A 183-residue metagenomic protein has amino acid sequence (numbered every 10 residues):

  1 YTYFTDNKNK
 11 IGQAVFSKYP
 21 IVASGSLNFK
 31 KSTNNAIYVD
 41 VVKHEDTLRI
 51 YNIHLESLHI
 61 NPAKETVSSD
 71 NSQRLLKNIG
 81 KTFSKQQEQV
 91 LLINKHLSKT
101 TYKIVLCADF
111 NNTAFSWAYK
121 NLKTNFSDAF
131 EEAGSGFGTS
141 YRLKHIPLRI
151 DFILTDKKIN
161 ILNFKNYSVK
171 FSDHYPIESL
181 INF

Functional and structural regions predicted by a protein language model:
Y1-I60, I153, K165-S168: Structured beta-strand-rich core segments of catalytic domains in phosphoester-bond hydrolases
F4-K8, K31, N78-K85, F110-A114 (+2 more regions): Extracytoplasmic/periplasmic, Sec-exported soluble proteins
T33, V67, L122-N125: Glycine-rich, phosphate-binding/catalytic loops in enzymes
L55, D109-F110: Active-site metal-binding loops of divalent metal-dependent hydrolases
N61-E65, W117-Y119: Short aromatic-enriched loop/helix-cap "lid" or pocket-rim segments at secondary-structure transitions that line
K64-I79: A solvent-exposed, charged loop/short amphipathic helix patch at secondary-structure junctions
K77-Y102: A long, amphipathic alpha-helix that forms part of the scaffold/cap immediately adjacent to metal-dependent active
K95-I104, F110-F183: Metal-dependent phosphoester-hydrolase catalytic domains
